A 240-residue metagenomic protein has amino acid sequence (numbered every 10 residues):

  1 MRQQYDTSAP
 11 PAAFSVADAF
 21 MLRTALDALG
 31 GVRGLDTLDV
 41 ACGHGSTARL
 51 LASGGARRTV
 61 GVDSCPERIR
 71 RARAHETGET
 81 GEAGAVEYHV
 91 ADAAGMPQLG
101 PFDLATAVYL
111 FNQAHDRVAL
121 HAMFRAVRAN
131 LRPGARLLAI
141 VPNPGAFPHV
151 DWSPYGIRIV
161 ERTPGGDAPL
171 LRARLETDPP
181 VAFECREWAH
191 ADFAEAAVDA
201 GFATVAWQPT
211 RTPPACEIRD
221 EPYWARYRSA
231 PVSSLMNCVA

Functional and structural regions predicted by a protein language model:
M1-V32, S46, L50: Conserved class I S-adenosyl-L-methionine
L38, H44-G95: Class I SAM-dependent methyltransferase SAM/SAH-binding core
T106: A conserved beta-strand element that flanks and buttresses the S-adenosyl-L-methionine
Y109-Q113: Short catalytic micro-motifs in class I SAM-dependent methyltransferases
H121-P133: A short glycine-rich, Lys/Arg-flanked "PGG" loop and its adjoining helix->strand segment in the class I
L138-V198: SAM-dependent methyltransferase
A196, A200-A240: C-terminal lobe and adjacent flexible extensions of AdoMet/dcAdoMet transferase-like proteins
